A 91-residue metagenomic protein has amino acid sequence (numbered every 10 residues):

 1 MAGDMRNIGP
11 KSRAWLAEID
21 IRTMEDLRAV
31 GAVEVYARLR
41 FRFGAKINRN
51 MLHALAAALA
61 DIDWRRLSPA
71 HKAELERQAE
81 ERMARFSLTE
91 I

Functional and structural regions predicted by a protein language model:
G3, A14-E18, R22, A29 (+1 more regions): Structure-specific DNA junction-binding interface
